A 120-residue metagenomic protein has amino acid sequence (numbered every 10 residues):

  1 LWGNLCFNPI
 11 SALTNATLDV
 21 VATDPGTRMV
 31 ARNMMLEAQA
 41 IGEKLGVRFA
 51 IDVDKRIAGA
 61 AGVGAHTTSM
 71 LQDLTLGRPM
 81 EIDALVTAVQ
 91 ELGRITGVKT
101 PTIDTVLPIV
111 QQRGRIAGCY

Functional and structural regions predicted by a protein language model:
L1-Q39, A65: Active-site-proximal catalytic alpha-helix in oxidoreductases
R28, R32-Y120: NAD(P)-dependent Rossmann-like dehydrogenase/reductase catalytic/cofactor-binding core
